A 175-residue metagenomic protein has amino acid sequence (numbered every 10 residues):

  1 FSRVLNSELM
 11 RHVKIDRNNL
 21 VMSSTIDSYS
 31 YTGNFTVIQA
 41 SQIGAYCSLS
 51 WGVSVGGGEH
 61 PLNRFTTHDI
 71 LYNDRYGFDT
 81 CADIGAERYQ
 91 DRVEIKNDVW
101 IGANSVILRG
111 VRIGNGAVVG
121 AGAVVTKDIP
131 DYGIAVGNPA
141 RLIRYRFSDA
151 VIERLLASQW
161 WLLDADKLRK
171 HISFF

Functional and structural regions predicted by a protein language model:
R3-R109: Flexible, glycine/small-residue-enriched loop-and-beta-strand segment within the central core of proteins
E59-P61, I129, Y145-R146: Conserved catalytic-core motifs of eukaryotic protein kinase domains, centered on the activation segment
N104-A117, V125-T126: Beta-rich strand-turn-strand
A140-R141: A short acidic/histidine/glycine-rich donor-binding loop in glycosyltransferase catalytic cores
S158-D164: C-terminal boundary and immediately downstream tail of ABC-type ATPase nucleotide-binding domains
K167-F175: ABC ATPase nucleotide-binding domains
